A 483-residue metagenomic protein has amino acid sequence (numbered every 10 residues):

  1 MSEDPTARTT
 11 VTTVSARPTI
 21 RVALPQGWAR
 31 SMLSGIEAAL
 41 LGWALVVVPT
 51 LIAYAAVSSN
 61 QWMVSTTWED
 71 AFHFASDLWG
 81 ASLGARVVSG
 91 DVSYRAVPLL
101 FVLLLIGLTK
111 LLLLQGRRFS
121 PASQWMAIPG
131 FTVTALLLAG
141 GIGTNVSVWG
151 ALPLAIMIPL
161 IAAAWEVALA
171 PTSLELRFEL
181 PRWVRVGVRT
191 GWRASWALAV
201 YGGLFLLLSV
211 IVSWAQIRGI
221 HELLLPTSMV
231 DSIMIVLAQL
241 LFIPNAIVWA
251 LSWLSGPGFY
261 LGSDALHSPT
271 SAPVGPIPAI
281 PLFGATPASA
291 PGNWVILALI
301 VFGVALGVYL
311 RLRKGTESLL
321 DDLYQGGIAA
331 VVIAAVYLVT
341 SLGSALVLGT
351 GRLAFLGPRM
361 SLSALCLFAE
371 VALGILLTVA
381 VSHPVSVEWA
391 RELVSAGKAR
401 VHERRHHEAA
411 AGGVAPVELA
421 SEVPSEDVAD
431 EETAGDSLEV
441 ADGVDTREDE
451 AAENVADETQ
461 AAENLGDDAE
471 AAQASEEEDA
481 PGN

Functional and structural regions predicted by a protein language model:
E3-A7, T13-L104, L225-L297, L342-A369 (+7 more regions): Long, glycine/tryptophan/cysteine-rich extracytoplasmic
E3-V11, L112-I156, I277-L299, G303-V304 (+1 more regions): Hydrophobic alpha-helical transmembrane segments of integral membrane proteins
R21-L33, I106-Q124, G143, I161-W192 (+4 more regions): Cytoplasmic membrane-interface segments at the C-terminal ends of transmembrane helices
A23-L51, F119, S147-A155, V184-V200 (+2 more regions): Alpha-helical transmembrane segments and their helix-start/interface "positive-inside/aromatic belt" motifs in integral
P49-Y54, M126, A135-A139, Y201-S213 (+3 more regions): C-terminal TM-helix exit segments that contain a strictly Trp-centered aromatic cap at the helix terminus
A53-W62, L113-I128, L154-A163, A199-G203 (+2 more regions): Alpha-helical transmembrane segments of integral membrane proteins, especially early/N-terminal helices
G187-N245: Loop-centered beta-sheet repeat module
A434-N483: Long, low-complexity, intrinsically disordered segments
